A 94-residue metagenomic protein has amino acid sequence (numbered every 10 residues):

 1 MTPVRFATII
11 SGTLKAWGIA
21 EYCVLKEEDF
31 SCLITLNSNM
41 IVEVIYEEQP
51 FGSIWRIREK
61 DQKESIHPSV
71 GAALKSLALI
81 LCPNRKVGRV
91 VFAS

Functional and structural regions predicted by a protein language model:
M1-N37, K60-E64, V91-S94: Negatively charged, low-complexity tracts enriched in Asp/Glu with abundant Ser/Thr
P3, S11, L33, E48 (+2 more regions): Generic N-terminal initiation segments characterized by hydrophobic and/or small/turn-forming residues
I9, W17, N39, L77-I80 (+1 more regions): Low-complexity, intrinsically disordered/propeptide-like segments
E21, V42-E43, A73-L77: Generic low-polarity alpha-helical segments
L36-N37, E43, E47, P68 (+1 more regions): Serine/threonine-rich, low-complexity intrinsically disordered segments
N39-Q62: Short aromatic-glycine-(Arg/Gly/Cys) micro-motifs in beta-strand/loop hairpins
R58-S94: Ampiphathic alpha-helical segments that act as solvent-exposed interaction surfaces
